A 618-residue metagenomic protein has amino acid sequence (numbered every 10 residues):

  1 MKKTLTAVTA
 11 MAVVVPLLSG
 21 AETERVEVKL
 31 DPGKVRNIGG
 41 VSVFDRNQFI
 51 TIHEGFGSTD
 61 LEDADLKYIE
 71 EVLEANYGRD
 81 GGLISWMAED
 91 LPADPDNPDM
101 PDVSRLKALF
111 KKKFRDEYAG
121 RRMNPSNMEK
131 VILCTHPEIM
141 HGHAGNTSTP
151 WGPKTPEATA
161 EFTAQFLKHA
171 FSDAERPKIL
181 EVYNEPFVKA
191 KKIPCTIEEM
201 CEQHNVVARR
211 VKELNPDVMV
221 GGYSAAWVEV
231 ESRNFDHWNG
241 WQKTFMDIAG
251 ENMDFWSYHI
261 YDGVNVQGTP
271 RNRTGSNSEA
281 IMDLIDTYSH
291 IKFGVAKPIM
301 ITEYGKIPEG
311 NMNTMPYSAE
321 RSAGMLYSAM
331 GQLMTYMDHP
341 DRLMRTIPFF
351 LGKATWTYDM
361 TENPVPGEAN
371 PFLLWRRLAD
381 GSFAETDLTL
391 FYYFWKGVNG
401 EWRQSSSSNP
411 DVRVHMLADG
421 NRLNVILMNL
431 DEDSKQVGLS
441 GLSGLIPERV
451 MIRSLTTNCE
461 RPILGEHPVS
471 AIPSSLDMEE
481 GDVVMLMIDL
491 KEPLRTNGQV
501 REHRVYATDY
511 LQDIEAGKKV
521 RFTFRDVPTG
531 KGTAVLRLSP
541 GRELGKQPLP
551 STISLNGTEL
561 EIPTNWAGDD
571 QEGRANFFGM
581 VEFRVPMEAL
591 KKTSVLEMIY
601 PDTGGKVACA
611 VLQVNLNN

Functional and structural regions predicted by a protein language model:
K2-A10: Sec-dependent signal peptide recognition, specifically the positively charged N-region followed immediately by
M11-L18: Hydrophobic h-region of N-terminal signal peptides that target proteins for export in Gram-negative bacteria
E22-E251: N-terminal catalytic cores of secreted or lumenal carbohydrate-active enzymes
I193-G324: Noncatalytic carbohydrate-binding groove/subsite architecture in carbohydrate-active enzymes
I301-T389: Aromatic/acidic polysaccharide-binding cleft in carbohydrate-active enzymes
F349-L351, E362, N370-N421, V520: Glycan-recognition and catalytic regions of carbohydrate-active enzymes
N421-L430: Short, well-ordered beta-strand segments enriched in hydrophobic/aromatic residues
N429-N618: C-terminal beta-sandwich/jelly-roll accessory domains of carbohydrate-active enzymes
